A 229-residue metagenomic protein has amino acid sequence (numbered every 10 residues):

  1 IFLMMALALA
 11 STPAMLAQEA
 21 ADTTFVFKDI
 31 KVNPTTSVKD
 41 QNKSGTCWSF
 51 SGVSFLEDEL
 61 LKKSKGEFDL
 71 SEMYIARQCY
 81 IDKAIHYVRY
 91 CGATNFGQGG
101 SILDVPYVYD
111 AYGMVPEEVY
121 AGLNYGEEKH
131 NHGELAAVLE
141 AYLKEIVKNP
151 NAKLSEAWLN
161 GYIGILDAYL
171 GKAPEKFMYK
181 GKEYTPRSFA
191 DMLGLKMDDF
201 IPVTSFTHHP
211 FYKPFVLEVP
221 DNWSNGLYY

Functional and structural regions predicted by a protein language model:
I1-E19: Bacterial Sec-dependent N-terminal signal peptides
E19-Y229: Catalytic-core signature of thiol
